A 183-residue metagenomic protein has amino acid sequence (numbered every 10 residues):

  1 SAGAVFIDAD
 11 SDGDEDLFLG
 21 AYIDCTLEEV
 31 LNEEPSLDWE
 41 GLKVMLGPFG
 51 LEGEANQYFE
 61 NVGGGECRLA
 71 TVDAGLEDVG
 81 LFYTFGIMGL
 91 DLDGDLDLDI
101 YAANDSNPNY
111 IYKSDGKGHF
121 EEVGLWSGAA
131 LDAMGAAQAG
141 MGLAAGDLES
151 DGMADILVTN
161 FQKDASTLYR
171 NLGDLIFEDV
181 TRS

Functional and structural regions predicted by a protein language model:
S1-S183: Acidic, glycine/proline-rich Ca2+-coordinating loop motifs
